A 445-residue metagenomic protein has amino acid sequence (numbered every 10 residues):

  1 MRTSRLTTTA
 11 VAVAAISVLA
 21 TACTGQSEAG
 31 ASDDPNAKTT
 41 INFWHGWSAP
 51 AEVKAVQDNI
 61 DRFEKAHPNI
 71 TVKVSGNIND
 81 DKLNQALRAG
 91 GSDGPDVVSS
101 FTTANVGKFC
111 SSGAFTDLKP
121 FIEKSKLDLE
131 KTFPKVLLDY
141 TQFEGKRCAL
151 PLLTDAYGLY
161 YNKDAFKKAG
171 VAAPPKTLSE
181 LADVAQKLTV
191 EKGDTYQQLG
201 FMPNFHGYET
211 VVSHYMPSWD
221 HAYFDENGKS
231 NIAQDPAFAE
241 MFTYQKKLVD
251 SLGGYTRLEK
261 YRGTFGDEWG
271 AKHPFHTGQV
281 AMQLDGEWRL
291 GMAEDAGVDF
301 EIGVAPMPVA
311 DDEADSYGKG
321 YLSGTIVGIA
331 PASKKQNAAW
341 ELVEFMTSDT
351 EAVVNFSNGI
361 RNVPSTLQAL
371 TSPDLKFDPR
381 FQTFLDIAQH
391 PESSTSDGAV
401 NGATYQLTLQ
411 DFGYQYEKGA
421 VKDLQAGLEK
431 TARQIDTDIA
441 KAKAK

Functional and structural regions predicted by a protein language model:
R2-K108, K124-L127, F265, V354 (+3 more regions): Conserved N-terminal structural module of periplasmic/extracytoplasmic solute-binding proteins
F101-A156, M216: Hinge/lid segment of periplasmic solute-binding proteins
K119-F133, G193-P203, W219-M241, D295-G297 (+3 more regions): Short, solvent-exposed loop/beta-turn-alpha elements that line the ligand-binding surface or hinge of extracytoplasmic
K135-V136, S357-T404: Long, aromatic- and glycine/proline-rich binding clefts that accommodate carbohydrate-like moieties
F143-E144, C148-L152, Y157, S179-A239 (+1 more regions): Extracytoplasmic/periplasmic solute-binding protein
A169, D250-T256, E294-I360: Extracytoplasmic/periplasmic substrate-recognition and gating elements
A185-Q186, S230-G263: Glycine-centered hinge/linker elements that transmit conformational signals in sensory and ligand-binding systems
Q382-R433: C-terminal capping/gating helix-and-loop segments adjacent to ligand/active sites or protein-protein/ligand interfaces
